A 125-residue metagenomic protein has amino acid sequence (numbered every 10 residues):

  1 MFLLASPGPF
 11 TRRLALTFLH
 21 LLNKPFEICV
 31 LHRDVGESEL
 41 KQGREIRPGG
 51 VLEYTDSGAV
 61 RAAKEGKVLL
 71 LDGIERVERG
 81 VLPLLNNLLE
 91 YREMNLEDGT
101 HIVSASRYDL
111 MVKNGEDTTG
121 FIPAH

Functional and structural regions predicted by a protein language model:
M1-H125: AAA+ P-loop NTPase catalytic core and its hallmark functional loops
